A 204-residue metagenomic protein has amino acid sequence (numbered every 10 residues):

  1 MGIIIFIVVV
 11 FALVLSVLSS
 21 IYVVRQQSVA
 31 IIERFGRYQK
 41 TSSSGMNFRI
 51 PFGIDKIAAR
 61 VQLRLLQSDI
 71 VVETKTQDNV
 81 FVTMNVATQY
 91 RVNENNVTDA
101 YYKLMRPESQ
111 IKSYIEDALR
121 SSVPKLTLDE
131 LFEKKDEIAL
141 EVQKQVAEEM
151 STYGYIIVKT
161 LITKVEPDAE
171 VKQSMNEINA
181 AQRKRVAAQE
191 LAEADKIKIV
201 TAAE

Functional and structural regions predicted by a protein language model:
M1-I21: Single-pass alpha-helical transmembrane signal-anchor segments
V24, I32-T41, P51-E177, Q182: Amphipathic, interface-forming alpha-helical segments with heptad-repeat character
Q27: Hydrophobic ligand-binding cavity/cleft-lining segments
E170-E204: Long, charge-rich amphipathic alpha-helical coiled-coil "stalk/tentacle" segments that mediate oligomerization
